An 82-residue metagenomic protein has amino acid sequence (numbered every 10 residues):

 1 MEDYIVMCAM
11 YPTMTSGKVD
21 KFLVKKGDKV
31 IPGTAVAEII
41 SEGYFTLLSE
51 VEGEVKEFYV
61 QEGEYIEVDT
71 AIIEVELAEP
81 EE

Functional and structural regions predicted by a protein language model:
M1-E38, T46-L48, E52, Y59: Acidic, low-complexity mobile loops and tails
I31-L48, E67-E81: Short hydrophobic beta/alpha edge segments that flank linear recognition/processing sites
G53-D69: Short peripheral tails and domain-boundary helices/loops at the edges of structured domains
